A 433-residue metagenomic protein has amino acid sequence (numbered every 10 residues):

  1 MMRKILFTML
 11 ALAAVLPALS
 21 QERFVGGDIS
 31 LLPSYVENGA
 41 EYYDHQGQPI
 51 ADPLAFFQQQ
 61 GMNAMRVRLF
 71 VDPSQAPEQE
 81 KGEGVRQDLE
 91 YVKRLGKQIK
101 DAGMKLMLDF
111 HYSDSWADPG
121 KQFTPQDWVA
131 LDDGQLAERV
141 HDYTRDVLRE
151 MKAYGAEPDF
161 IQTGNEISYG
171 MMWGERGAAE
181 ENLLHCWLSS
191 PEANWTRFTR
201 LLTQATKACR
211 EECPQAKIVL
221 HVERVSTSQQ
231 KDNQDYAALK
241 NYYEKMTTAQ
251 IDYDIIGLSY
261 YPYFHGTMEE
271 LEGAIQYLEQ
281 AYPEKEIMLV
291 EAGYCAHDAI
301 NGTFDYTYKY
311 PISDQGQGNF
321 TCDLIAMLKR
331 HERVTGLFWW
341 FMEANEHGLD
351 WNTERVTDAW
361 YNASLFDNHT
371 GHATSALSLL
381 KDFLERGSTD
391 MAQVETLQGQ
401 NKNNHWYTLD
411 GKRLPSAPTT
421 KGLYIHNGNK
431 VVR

Functional and structural regions predicted by a protein language model:
K4-A14: Sec-dependent N-terminal signal peptides
Q21-F56: Boundary/entry segment of secreted carbohydrate-active catalytic domains
V25-I29, M65-V67, L106-F110, D159-T163 (+4 more regions): Hydrophobic faces of well-ordered beta-strands that scaffold small-molecule active sites in alpha/beta enzyme cores
Y42, E180-E181, G273, Y277-E284 (+3 more regions): Aromatic-rich peripheral "rim/lid" segments of glycoside hydrolase catalytic domains that contact and position glycan
A51-L54, T196, E211-I218, V225 (+2 more regions): Glycoside hydrolase catalytic-domain groove-lining segments
F56-N194, T199-V225: Substrate-binding cleft and catalytic face of glycoside hydrolase catalytic domains, especially the flexible beta-alpha
G387-D410: Residue-level detector of functionally pivotal "anchor" positions at catalytic/ligand-binding pockets or at interdomain
K421-R433: C-terminal tail/sorting-segment detector
